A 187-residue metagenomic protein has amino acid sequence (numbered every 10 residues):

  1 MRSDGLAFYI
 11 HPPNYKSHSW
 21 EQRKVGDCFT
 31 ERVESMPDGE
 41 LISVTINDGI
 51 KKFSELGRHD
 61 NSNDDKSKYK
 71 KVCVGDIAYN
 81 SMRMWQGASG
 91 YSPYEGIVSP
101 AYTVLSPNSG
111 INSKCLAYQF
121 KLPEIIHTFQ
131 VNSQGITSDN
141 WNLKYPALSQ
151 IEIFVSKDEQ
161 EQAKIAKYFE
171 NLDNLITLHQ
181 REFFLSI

Functional and structural regions predicted by a protein language model:
M1-I187: Feature detects amphipathic, helix-rich regulatory segments
